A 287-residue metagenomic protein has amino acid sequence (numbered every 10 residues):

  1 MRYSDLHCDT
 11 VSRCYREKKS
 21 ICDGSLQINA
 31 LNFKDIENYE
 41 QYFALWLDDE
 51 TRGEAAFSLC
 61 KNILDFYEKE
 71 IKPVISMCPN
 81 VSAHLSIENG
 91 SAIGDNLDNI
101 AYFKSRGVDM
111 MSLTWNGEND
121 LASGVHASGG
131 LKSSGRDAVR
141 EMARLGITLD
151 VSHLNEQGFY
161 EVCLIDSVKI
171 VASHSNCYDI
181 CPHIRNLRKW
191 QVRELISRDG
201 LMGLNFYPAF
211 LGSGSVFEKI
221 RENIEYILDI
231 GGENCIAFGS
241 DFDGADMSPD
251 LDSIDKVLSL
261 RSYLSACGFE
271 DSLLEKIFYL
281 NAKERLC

Functional and structural regions predicted by a protein language model:
R2-N205, A209-G214, R221, E225-L228 (+3 more regions): Extended, charged catalytic domains and RNA/DNA-binding interfaces, predominantly in divalent-metal-using enzymes
S25, A55, L59, S215-V216 (+3 more regions): Catalytic cores of large soluble enzymes that bind and process phosphate-bearing ligands
W46-D48, G244, Y279-E284: A short, acidic, flexible beta-alpha connecting loop/helix-capping segment that sits on the rim of active
A143, D252-C287: Mid-to-C-terminal alpha-helical segments outside catalytic/metal-binding sites
V171, A237-F238, E275-Y279: Beta-strand segments within the central parallel beta-sheet cores of soluble alpha/beta enzyme folds
F206, G231-I254: Short acidic/histidine-rich active-site segments
E222-Y226, G231, L280-C287: C-terminal functional module detector
